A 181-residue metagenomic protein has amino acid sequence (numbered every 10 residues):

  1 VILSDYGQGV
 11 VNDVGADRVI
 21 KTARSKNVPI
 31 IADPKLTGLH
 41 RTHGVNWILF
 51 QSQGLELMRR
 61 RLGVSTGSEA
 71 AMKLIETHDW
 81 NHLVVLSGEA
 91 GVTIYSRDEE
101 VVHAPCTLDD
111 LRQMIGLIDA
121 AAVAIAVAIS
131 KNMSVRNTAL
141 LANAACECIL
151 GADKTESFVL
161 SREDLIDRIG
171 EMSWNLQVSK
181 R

Functional and structural regions predicted by a protein language model:
V1-V10: Short acidic, glycine-rich surface-loop motifs adjacent to enzyme active sites
Y6, K35-T37, Q53: Short, ordered loop/turn segments at secondary-structure junctions
D13-P29, P34-G44, R59-R61, S65-R181: Conserved phosphate-binding/catalytic region of the ribokinase-like
V45-Q53: Non-cysteine beta-strand/loop elements that form the S-adenosyl-L-methionine
E56: Nucleotide phosphate-binding site architecture
